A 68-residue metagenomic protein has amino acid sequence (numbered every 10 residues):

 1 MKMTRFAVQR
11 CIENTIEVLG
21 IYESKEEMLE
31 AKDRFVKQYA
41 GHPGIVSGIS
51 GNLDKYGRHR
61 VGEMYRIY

Functional and structural regions predicted by a protein language model:
M1-V18, I45, V61: Short aromatic-glycine-(Arg/Gly/Cys) micro-motifs in beta-strand/loop hairpins
E17, D33-Y68: Short, mixed-charge low-complexity intrinsically disordered segments
G20-E27: GIY-YIG-like beta-to-alpha core
M28-K32: Short amphipathic alpha-helices within nucleic acid-binding modules
